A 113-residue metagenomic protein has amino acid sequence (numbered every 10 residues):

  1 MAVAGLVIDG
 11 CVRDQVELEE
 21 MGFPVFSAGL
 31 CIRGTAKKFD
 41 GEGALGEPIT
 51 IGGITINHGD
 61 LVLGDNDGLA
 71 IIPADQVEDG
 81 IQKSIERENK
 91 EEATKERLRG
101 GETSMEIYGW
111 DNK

Functional and structural regions predicted by a protein language model:
M1-H58, I72-T103, G109-K113: Feature captures the catalytic cores and cofactor-binding loops of soluble hydro-lyases/lyases that act on carboxylate
